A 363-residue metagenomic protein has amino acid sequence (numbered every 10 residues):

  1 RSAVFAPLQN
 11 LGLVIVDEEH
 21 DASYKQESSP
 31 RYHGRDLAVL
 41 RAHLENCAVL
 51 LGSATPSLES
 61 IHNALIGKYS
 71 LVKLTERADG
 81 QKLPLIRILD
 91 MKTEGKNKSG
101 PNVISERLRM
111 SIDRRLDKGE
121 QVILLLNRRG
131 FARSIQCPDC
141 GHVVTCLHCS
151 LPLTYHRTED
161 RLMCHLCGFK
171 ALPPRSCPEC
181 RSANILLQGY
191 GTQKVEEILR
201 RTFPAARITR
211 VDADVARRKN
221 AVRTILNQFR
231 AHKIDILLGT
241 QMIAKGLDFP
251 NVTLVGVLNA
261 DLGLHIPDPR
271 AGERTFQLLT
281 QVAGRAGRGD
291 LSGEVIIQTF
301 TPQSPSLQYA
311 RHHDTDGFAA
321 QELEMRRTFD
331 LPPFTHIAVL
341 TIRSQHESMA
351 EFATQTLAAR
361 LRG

Functional and structural regions predicted by a protein language model:
R1-R362: Inter-lobe coupling/hinge segments of SF2-like helicase ATPases
